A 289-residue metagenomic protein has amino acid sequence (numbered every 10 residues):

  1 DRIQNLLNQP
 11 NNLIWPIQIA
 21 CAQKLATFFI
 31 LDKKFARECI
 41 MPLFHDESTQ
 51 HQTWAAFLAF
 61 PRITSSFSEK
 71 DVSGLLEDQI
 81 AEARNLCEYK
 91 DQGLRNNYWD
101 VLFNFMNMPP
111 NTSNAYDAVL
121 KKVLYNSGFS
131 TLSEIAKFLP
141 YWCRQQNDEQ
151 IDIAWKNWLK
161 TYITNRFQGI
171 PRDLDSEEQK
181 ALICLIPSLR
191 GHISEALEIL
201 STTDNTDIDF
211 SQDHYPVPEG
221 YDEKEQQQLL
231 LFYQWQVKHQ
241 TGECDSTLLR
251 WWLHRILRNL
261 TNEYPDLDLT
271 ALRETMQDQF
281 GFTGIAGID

Functional and structural regions predicted by a protein language model:
D1-D289: Non-catalytic all-alpha helical scaffold/repeat segments
